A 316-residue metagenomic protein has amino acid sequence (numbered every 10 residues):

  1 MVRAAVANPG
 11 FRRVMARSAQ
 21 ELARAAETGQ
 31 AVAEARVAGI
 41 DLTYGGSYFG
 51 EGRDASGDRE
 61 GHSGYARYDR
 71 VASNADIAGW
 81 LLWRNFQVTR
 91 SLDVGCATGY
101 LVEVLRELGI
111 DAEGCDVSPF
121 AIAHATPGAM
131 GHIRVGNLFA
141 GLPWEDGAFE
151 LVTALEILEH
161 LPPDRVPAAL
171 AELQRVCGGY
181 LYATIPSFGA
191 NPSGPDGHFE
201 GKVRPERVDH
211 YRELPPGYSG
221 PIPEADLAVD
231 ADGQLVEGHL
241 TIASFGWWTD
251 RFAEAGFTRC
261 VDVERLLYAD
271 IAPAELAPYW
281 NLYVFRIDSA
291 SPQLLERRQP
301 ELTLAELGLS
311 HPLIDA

Functional and structural regions predicted by a protein language model:
N8-F11, E21, Y44-R70, N74 (+6 more regions): S-adenosyl-L-methionine-dependent methyltransferase catalytic module, highlighting the catalytic core
R70-V88: Conserved alpha-helix/loop element of class I SAM-dependent methyltransferases that forms part of the SAM/SAH-binding
T89-G95: Conserved class I S-adenosyl-L-methionine
T98-L108: Conserved SAM-binding loop of SAM-dependent methyltransferases across substrates and taxa, primarily the Class I
D111-D116: Conserved SAM-binding motif I beta-strand of class I
I122: Short alpha-helix immediately C-terminal to the canonical SAM-binding loop
A125-T126: Conserved SAM-binding loop
T153: A conserved beta-strand element that flanks and buttresses the S-adenosyl-L-methionine
